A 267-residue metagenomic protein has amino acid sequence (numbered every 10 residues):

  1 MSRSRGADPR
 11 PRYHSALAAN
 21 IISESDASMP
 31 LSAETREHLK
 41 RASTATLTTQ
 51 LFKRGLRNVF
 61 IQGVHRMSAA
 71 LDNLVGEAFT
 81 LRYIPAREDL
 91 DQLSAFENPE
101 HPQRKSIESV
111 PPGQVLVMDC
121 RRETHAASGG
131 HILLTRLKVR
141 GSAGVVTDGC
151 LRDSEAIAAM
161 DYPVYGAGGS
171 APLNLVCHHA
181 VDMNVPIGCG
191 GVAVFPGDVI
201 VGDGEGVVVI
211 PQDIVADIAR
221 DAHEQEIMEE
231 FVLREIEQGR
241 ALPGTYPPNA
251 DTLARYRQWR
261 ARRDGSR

Functional and structural regions predicted by a protein language model:
M1, D8-R10, M29, Y246: Intrinsic-disorder/low-complexity coil detector
S2-S4, S15: Serine residues within intrinsically disordered or low-complexity segments
S4-G6, E24: Intrinsically disordered, low-complexity regulatory regions of eukaryotic regulatory proteins
D8, Y13-H14, N20: Intrinsic-disorder-associated, low-complexity terminal segments enriched in Asp/Asn/His/Tyr and depleted of Lys/Arg
N20-P196, I210-R267: Feature captures the catalytic cores and cofactor-binding loops of soluble hydro-lyases/lyases that act on carboxylate
D203: Hydrophobic beta-sheet segments that form the core/acyl-binding groove of ACP/CoA-dependent acyl-chain-processing
G206-V208: Channel- or pocket-lining gating/hinge segments that regulate access to a cavity or pore
